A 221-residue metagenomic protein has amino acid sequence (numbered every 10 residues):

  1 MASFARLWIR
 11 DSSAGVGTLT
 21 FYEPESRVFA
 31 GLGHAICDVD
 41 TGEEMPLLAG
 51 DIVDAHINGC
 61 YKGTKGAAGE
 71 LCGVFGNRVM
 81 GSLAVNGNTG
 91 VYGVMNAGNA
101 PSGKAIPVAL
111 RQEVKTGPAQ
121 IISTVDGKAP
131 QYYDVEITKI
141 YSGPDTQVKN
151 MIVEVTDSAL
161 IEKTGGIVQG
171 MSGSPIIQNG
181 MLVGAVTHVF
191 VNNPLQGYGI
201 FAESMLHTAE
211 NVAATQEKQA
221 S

Functional and structural regions predicted by a protein language model:
M1-S221: C-terminal recognition in membrane/secretory proteostasis and scaffolding
